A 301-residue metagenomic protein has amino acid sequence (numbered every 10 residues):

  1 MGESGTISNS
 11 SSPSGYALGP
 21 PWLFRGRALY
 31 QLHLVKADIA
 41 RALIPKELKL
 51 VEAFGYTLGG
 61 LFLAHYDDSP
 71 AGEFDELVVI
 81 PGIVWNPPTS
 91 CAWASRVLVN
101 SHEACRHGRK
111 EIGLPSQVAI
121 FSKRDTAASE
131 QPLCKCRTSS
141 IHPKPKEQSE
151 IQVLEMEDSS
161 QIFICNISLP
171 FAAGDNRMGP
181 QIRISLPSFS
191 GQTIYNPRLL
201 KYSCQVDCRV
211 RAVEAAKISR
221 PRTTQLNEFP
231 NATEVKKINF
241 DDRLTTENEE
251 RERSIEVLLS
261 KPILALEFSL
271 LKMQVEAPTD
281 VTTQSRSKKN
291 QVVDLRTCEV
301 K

Functional and structural regions predicted by a protein language model:
M1-G15, K301: Hydrophobic membrane-targeting and insertion signals
G2-G5, K49-G55, T245-T246: N-terminal start-of-chain detector that recognizes signal peptides and the immediate post-cleavage beginning
E3, C105-K301: Interaction-surface and assembly-scaffold signal
S11-D68, G72-D75: N-terminal ordered "arm"
R27-L29, D75-L77, C91, E147 (+1 more regions): Residues at beta-strand starts and edge strands
Q31-H33, V79-P81, I167: Short beta-strand element of the conserved SAM-dependent methyltransferase core
L50-V51, T89-W93, S129-Q131: Short secondary-structure capping/junction motifs at helix and strand boundaries
F62-G113: Hydrophobic/aromatic-rich structural module bridging two neighboring secondary-structure elements via a short loop
